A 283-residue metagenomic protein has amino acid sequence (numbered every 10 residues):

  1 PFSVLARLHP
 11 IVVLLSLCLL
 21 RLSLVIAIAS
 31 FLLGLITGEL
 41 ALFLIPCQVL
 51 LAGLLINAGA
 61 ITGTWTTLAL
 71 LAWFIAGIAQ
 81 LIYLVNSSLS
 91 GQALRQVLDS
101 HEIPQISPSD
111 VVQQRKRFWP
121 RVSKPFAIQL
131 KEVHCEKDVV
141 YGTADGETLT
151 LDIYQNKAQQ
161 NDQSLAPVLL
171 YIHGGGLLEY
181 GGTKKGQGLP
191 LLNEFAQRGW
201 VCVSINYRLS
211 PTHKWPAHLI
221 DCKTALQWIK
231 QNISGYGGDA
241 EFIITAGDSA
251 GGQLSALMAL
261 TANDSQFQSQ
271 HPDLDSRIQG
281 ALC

Functional and structural regions predicted by a protein language model:
P1-L8: N-terminal membrane topogenic signal
V12-L54, I61-T62, Q105-S164: N-terminal cap/lid segment of alpha/beta-hydrolase-fold proteins
V49-Q96: Transmembrane alpha-helices and immediately adjacent membrane-cytoplasm interface residues in multi-pass integral
K157, G175, V201, N206-S210: Short beta-to-alpha linker loops that shape the active-site pocket of alpha/beta-hydrolase fold enzymes
Q163-G176: Short beta-strand element of the alpha/beta-hydrolase
G176-E179, T183, C202, W228: Serine-hydrolase catalytic-loop signature spanning alpha/beta hydrolases and amidase-signature enzymes
T183-V203: Short amphipathic alpha-helix adjacent to the substrate-entry channel of hydrolases
T224-C283: Primarily recognizes the serine-hydrolase "nucleophile elbow" in alpha/beta-hydrolase and SGNH/GDSL folds
